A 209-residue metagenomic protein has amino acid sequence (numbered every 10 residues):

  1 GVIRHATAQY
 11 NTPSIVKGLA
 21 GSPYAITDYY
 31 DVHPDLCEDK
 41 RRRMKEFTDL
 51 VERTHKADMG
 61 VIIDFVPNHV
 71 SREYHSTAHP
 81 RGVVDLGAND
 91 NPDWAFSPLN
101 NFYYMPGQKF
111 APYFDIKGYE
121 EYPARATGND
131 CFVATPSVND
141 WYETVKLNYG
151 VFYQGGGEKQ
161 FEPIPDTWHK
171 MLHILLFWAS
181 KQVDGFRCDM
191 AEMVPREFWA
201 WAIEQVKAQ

Functional and structural regions predicted by a protein language model:
G1, V32, D189, V194: Conserved residues at the C-terminal ends of beta-strands
V2-K170, I174-F177: Substrate-binding/active-site clefts of carbohydrate-active enzymes
C37-K40, A191-A200: Acidic-and-aromatic substrate-binding clefts and catalytic sites of carbohydrate-active enzymes
H55-M59, V183-D184, Q209: Short, well-ordered coil/turn segments that N-cap beta-strands
I62, G185-A191: Short catalytic-loop micro-motif centered on adjacent basic/acidic residues
V70-S71, A179, V183, R187 (+1 more regions): Hydrophobic/aromatic-lined pockets within catalytic cores
E197-Q209: Alpha-helix-loop-beta-strand connector modules within alpha/beta enzyme cores
